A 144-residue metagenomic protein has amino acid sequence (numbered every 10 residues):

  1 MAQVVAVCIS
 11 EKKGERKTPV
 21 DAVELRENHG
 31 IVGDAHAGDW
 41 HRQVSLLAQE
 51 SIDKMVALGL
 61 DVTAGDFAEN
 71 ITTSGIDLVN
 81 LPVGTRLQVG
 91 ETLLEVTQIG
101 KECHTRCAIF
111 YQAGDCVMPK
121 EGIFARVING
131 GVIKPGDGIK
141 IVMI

Functional and structural regions predicted by a protein language model:
M1-I144: Metal-cofactor-dependent catalytic cores
